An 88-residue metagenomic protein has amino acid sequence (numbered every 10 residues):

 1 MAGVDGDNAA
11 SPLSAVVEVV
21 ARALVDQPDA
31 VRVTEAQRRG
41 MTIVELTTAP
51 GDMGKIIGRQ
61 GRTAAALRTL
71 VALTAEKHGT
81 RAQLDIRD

Functional and structural regions predicted by a protein language model:
M1-M53, A66-D88: RNA-contacting regions in translation and RNA-metabolism proteins, encompassing KH/S1 modules where present
I57-G61: Glycine-centered tight-turn and secondary-structure capping sites
